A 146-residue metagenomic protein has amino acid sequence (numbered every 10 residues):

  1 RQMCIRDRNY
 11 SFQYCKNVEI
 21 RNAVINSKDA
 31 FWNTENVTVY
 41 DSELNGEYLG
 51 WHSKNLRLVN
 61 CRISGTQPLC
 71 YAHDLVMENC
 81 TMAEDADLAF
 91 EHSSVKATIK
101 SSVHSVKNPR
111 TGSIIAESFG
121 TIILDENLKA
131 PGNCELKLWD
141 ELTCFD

Functional and structural regions predicted by a protein language model:
R1-I5: Short, small-residue-biased leader/transition segments that mark boundaries at the very start of proteins
Y14, I25, N33, L44 (+7 more regions): Extracellular beta-strand solenoids
D74-D146: Intrinsically disordered, low-complexity terminal regions
